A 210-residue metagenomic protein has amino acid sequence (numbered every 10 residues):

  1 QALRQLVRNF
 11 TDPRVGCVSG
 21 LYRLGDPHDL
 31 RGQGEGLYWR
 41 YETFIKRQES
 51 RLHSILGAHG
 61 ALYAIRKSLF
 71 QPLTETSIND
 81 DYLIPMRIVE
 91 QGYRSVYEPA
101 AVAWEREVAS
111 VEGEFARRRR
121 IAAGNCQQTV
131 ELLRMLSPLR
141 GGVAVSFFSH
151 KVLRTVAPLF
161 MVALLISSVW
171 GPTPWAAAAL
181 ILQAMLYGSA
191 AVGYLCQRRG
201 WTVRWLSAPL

Functional and structural regions predicted by a protein language model:
Q1-T11: Short alpha-helix within the catalytic core of nucleotide-sugar-dependent glycosyltransferases
F10-Y41, T76-D80, I84-H150, A208: Catalytic donor/gating beta->alpha subdomain of glycosyltransferases that bind UDP-sugars
Q48, L52, K151, T155-L159: Loop-to-transmembrane-helix entry motif
G57-P72, Y93: Conserved nucleotide-sugar donor-binding and metal-coordinating catalytic region shared by glycosyltransferases
S68-F70, V102, V152: Short, well-ordered alpha-helical scaffold segment located in the soluble/lumenal catalytic or ligand-binding core
E105, R154-L210: Membrane-embedded multi-pass helical conduit in multi-pass membrane proteins, especially envelope-biosynthetic
